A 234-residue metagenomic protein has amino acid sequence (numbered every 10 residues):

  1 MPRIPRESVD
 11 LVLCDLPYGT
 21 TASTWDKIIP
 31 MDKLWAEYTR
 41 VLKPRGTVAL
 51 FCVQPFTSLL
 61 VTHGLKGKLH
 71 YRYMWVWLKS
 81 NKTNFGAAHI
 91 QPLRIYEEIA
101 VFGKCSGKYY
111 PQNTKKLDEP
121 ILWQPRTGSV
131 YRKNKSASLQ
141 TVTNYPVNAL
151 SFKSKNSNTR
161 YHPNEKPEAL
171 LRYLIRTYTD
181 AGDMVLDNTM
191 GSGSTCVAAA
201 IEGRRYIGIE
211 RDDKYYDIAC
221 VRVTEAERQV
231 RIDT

Functional and structural regions predicted by a protein language model:
M1-G208, K214-Y216: Core catalytic lobe of class I
A219: Conserved SAM-binding loop
R228: Alpha-helical interaction elements
I232-T234: Acidic, low-complexity intrinsically disordered tails
